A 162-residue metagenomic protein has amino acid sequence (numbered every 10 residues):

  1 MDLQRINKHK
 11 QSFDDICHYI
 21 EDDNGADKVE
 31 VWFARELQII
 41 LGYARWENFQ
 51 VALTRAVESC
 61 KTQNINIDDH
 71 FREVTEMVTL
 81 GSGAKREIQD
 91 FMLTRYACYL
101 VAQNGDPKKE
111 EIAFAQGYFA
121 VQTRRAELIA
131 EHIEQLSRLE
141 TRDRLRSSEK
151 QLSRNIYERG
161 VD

Functional and structural regions predicted by a protein language model:
M1-V51, R72-D162: Positively charged, aromatic-accented nucleic-acid-binding surfaces
A56-D68: Short, basic alpha-helical nucleic acid-contact segments in DNA-binding proteins and DNA transaction factors
